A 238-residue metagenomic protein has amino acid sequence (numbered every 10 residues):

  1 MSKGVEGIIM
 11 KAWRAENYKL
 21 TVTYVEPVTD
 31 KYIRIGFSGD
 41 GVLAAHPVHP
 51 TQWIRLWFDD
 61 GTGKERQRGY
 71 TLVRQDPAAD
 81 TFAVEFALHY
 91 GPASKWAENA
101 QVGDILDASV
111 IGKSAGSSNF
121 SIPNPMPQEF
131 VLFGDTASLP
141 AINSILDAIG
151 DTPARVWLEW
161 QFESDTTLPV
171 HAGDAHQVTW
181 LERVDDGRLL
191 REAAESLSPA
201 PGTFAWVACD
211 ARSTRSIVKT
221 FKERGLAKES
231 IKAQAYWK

Functional and structural regions predicted by a protein language model:
M1-K238: Extended, composition-driven regions rather than compact fold-specific motifs
